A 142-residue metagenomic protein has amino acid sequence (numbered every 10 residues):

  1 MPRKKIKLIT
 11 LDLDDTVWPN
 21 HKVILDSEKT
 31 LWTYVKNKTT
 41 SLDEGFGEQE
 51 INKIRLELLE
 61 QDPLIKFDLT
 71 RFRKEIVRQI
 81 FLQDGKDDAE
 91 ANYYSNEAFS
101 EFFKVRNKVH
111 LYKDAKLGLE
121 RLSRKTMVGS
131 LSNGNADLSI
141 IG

Functional and structural regions predicted by a protein language model:
M1-K53: Active-site neighborhood of HAD-like aspartate-dependent phosphohydrolases
I9, Y94-K108, A115-G142: Substrate-recognition element of Asp-dependent hydrolases with the DxDx(T/V) motif
V17, V35, T39, L58-D62 (+3 more regions): Short amphipathic alpha-helical interaction patches enriched in hydrophobic/aromatic residues with interspersed Lys/Arg
N20, D62-T70, K104, L111: Short secondary-structure transition/capping motifs
D26, T30-Y34, E75, Q79 (+3 more regions): Residue-level signal for well-ordered alpha-helical scaffold segments within enzymatic catalytic domains
S27-W32, I51-R55, R73, V77 (+2 more regions): Hydrophobic alpha-helical core bundles mediating ligand binding, dimerization, or RNAP-core interactions
D43-E44, L59-P63, S139-I140: Short, flexible, glycine-rich and Lys/Arg-enriched loop motifs at helix boundaries that contact anionic partners
K53-F99: A metal-dependent, Asp-based hydrolase signature
